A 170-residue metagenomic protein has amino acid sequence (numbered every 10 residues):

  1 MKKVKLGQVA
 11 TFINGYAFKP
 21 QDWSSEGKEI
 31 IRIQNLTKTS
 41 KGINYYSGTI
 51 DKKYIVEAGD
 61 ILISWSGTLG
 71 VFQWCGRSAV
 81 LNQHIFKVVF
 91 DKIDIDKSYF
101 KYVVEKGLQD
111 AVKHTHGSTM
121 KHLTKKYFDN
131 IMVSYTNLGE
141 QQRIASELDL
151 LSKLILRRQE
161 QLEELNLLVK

Functional and structural regions predicted by a protein language model:
M1-Y16, N130-A145, K153, Q161-K170: Non-catalytic DNA-recognition/assembly elements of restriction-modification systems
K3-F12, W74-S78, F86-T136: Basic, amphipathic alpha-helical recognition segments used for DNA target recognition
G7-K19, E29-A58: Sequence-specific dsDNA recognition surfaces
K19-E26, G117: Short coil/turn segments at secondary-structure boundaries
L36-T39, T68-L69, K87, D110: Active-site/binding-pocket entry motifs
I63-S64: A generic structural signal for residues embedded in beta-strands
R157: Contiguous mid-protein beta-loop-alpha structural module that forms a pocket-lining wall or clamp of enzyme active
